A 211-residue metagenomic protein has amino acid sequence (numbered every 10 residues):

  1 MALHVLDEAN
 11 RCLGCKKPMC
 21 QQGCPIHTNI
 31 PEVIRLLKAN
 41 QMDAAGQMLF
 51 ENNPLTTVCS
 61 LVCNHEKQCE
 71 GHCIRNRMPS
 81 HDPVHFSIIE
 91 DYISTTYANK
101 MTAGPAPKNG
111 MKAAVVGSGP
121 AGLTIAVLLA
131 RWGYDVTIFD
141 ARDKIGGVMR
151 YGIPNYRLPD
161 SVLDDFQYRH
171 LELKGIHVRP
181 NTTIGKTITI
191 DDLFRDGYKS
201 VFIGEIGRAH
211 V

Functional and structural regions predicted by a protein language model:
M1-K112, D160, D165, I203-R208: Ferredoxin-type iron-sulfur electron-transfer modules and their immediate structural context
A9, I190-D191: Short hydrophobic/charged patches on amphipathic alpha-helices used for structural packing and interfaces
H27-A39, M48-F50, H72, R77-S87 (+2 more regions): Beta1-alpha1 glycine-rich phosphate/pyrophosphate-binding loop at the start of Rossmann-like nucleotide-binding domains
D135-T137, K199-F202: Beta-sheet entry/capping signal
T187: Acidic-and-aromatic substrate-binding clefts and catalytic sites of carbohydrate-active enzymes
D192-S200: Core beta-strand elements of the Rossmann-like FAD/NAD(P) dinucleotide-binding domain in flavoenzyme oxidoreductases
